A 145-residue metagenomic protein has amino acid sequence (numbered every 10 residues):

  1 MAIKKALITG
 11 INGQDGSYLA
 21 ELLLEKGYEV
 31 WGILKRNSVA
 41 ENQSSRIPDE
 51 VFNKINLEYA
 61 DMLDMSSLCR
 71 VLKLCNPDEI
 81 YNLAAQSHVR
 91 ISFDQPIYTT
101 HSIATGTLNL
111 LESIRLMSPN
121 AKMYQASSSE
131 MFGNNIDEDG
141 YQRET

Functional and structural regions predicted by a protein language model:
M1-T145: N-terminal Rossmann-like NAD(P)+-binding domain of SDR-like oxidoreductases, especially those catalyzing
